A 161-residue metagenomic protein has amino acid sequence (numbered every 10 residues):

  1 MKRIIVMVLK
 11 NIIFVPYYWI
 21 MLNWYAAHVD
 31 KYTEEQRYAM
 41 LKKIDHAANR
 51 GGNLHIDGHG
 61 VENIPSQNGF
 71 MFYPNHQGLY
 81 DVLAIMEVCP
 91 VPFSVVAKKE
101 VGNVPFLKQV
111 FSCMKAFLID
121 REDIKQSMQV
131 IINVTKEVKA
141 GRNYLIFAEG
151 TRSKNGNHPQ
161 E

Functional and structural regions predicted by a protein language model:
M1-D57, Q109-V110: A transmembrane-helix-recognition feature enriched in membrane-embedded lipid enzymes and envelope glyco-/phospholipid
H55-E161: Soluble catalytic domains of membrane acyltransferases
